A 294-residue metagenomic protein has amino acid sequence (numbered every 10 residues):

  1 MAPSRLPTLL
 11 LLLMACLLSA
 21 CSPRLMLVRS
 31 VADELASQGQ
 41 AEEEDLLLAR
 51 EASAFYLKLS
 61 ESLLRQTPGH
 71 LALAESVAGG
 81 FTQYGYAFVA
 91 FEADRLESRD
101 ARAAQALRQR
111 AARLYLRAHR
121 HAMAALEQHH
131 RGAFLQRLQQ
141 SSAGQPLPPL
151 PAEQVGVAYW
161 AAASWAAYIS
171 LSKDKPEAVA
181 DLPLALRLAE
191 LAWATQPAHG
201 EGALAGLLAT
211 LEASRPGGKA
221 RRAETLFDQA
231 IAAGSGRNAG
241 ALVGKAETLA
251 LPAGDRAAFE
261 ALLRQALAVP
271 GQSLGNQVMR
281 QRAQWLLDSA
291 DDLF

Functional and structural regions predicted by a protein language model:
M1-L10: Bacterial N-terminal signal peptides that target proteins for export
L17-A20: C-terminal motif of bacterial Sec signal peptides marking the signal peptidase cleavage site
S22-V28: Bacterial lipoprotein signal-peptidase II cleavage site
S30-S62, Q66-T67, G80-A194, L204-L251 (+1 more regions): Short coil/linker segments at helix-helix boundaries
G200: Charged, well-structured binding/catalytic surfaces in domain cores that contact anionic ligands
L251-Q265: C-terminal soluble interaction/assembly domains
L262, A268-F294: Terminal, low-structured helical/coil segments at or just beyond the last alpha-helical repeat
